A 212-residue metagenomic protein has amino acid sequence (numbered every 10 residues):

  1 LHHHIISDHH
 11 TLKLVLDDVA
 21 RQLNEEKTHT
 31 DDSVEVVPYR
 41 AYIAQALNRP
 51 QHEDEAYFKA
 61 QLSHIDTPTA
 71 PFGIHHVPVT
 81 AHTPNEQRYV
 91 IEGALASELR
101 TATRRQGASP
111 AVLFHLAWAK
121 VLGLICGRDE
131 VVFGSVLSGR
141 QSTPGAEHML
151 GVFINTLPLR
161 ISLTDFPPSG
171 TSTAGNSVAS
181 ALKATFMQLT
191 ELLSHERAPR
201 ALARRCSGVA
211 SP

Functional and structural regions predicted by a protein language model:
L1-P38, G123, G134: Active-site-proximal acidic secondary-structure segment that organizes catalysis
T11-D17, P110-W118: Short amphipathic alpha-helical segments
D17, R21, E35-Q87, A94 (+2 more regions): Short amphipathic alpha-helices and their capping loops
T28-H29, A70, Q87-I91, L159-I161: Generic detection of short hydrophobic beta-strand segments and adjacent strand-loop junctions
T30-V34, P68-G73, V132-S135, R200-A203: Short, hydrophobic secondary-structure boundary micro-motifs
L47-E55, N85, A102-H115, L124-P212: His-Asp-centered acyl/peptidyl-transfer active-site segments
L62-P68, I91, A102-R104, L137-S138: Soluble acyl-CoA-dependent acyltransferase catalytic core bearing the H(X)4D motif
L99: Aromatic/hydrophobic pocket-lining residues that form π-stacking "cages" and hydrophobic walls in ligand
